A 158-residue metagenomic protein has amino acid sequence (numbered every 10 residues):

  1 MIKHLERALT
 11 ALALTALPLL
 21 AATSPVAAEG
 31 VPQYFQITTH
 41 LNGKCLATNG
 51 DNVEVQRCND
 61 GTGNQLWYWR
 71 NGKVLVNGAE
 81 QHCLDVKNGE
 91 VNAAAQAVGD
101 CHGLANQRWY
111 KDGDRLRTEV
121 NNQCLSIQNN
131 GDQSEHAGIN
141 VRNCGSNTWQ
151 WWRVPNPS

Functional and structural regions predicted by a protein language model:
M1-A28: Secretory targeting and sorting signals
E29-S158: Lectin-like carbohydrate-binding module/patch detector with strong preference for beta-trefoil
